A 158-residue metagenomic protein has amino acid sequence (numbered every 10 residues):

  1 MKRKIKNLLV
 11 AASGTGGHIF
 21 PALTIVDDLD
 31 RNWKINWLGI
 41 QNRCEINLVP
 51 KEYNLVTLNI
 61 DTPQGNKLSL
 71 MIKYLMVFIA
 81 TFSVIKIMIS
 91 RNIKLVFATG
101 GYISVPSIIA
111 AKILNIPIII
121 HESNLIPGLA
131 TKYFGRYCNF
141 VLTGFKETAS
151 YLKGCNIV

Functional and structural regions predicted by a protein language model:
I5-S13, W33-M76, V158: Conserved nucleotide-sugar phosphate-binding/catalytic loop shared by glycosyltransferases and other
K6, I93-K94, N139: Conserved acidic residues
G16, F20, G101-I103, L125-I126: Residue-level detector of alpha-helix initiation sites
H18-L29: Short amphipathic alpha-helix
K34, K112-V158: Active-site-proximal region of nucleotide-activated glycan assembly enzymes, centered on histidine/acidic-rich loops
R43-I46, L95-L114: An aromatic- and histidine-rich active-site surface loop
T57-T62, T99, I120-N124, G144: Short beta->alpha connector loops at strand-helix junctions that form conserved, small/polar/Pro-enriched
N66-L95, V105, I113: An amphipathic, basic-hydrophobic alpha-helix
